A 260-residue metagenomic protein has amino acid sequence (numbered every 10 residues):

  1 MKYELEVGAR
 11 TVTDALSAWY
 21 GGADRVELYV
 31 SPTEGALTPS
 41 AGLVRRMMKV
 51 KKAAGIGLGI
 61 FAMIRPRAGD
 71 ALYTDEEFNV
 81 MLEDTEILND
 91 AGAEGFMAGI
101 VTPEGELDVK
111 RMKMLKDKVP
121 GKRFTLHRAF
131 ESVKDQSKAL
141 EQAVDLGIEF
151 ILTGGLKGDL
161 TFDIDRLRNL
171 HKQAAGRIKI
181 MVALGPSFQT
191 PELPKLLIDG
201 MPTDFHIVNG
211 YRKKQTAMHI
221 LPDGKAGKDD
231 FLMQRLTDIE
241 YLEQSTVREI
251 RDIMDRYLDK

Functional and structural regions predicted by a protein language model:
M1-V26, S31-T38: N-terminal pre-domain/capping segments
M1-Y3, V30-E34, D70-L72, L126-R128 (+2 more regions): Short, contiguous strand/loop micro-motifs
Y3-A9, V26-L28, L58-I64, F96-A98 (+4 more regions): Hydrophobic faces of well-ordered beta-strands that scaffold small-molecule active sites in alpha/beta enzyme cores
R10-G21, G69-T85, E131-L146, L167-K172 (+2 more regions): Catalytic cores of alpha/beta
T13-L16, P32-L58, D75-F78, I100-P120 (+5 more regions): Active-site-adjacent beta->alpha loops and helix N-cap segments on the catalytic face of soluble alpha/beta enzymes
D24-L37, I87, A91-P103, L146-T161 (+2 more regions): Glycine-rich phosphate-binding active-site loops on the catalytic face of alpha/beta enzymes
V26, K51-G57, G92, V119-K122 (+4 more regions): Short helix-capping segments at alpha-helix termini
R65-A68, A174-K260: C-terminal alpha-helical cap/extension of soluble enzyme domains
